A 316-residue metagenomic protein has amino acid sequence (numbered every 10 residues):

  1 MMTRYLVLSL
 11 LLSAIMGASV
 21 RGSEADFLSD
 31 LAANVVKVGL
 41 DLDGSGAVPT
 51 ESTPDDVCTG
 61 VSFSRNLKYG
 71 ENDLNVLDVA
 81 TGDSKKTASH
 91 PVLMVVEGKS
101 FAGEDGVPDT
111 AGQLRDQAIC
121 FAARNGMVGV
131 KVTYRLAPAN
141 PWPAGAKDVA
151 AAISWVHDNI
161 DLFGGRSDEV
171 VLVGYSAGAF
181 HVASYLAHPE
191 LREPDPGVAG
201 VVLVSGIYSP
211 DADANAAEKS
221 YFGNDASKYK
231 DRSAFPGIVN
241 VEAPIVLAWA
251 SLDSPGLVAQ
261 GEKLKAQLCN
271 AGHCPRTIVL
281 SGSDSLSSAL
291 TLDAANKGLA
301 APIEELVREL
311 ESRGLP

Functional and structural regions predicted by a protein language model:
F27-A88: N-terminal cap/lid segment of alpha/beta-hydrolase-fold proteins
D56-T59, A199, G206-G237, A243: Mobile cap/lid helix-loop segments that gate and shape the active-site cleft of serine hydrolases
K85-S89, L93-F121: Short, surface-exposed "cap/lid" segments of acyl-processing enzymes
V96, V204, L280-S283: Alpha/beta-hydrolase
D109-L114, A118-I119, V130-S167, D293-A294: Catalytic nucleophile-loop/oxyanion-hole region of alpha/beta-hydrolase and closely related hydrolase-like folds
A151-A217, Y229: Primarily recognizes the serine-hydrolase "nucleophile elbow" in alpha/beta-hydrolase and SGNH/GDSL folds
V241, L247-W249: Short beta-strand/loop motif that positions the catalytic acidic residue of the alpha/beta-hydrolase fold
A248, P255-K265, C269-P316: C-terminal catalytic histidine-bearing segment of alpha/beta-hydrolase fold enzymes
